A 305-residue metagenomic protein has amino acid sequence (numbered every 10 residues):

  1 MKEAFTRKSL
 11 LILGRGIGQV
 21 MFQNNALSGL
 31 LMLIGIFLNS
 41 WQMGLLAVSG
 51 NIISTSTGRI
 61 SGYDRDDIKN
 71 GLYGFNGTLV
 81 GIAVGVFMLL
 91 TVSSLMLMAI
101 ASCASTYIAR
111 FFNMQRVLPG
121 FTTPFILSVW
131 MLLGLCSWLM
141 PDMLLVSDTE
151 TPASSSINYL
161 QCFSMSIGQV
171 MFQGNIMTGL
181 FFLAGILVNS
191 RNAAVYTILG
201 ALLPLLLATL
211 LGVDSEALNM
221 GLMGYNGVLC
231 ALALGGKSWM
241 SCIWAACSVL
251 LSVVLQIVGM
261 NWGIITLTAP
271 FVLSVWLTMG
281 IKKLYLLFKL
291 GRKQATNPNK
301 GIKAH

Functional and structural regions predicted by a protein language model:
M1-Y63, M165-Q173, M177-N189, L205-T209 (+3 more regions): N-terminal signal-anchor module of multipass membrane proteins
I53-D66, A104-Q115, F181-N189, C230-G235: C-terminal ends of transmembrane helices
T55-S56, T106-Y107, S128-G134, L202-L210 (+2 more regions): Aromatic-anchored segments of alpha-helical transmembrane domains
D64-L79, V117-P119, A194-V195, L199 (+2 more regions): Short, non-helical or kinked segments that cap or interrupt transmembrane helices
N70-E150: Membrane-interface helix-loop-helix junctions at boundaries between adjacent transmembrane segments
L95-M96, R116-P124, M220-Y225, N261-S274: Loop-to-transmembrane alpha-helix initiation sites
A101, P124-S128, Y196-P204, C242-V253 (+1 more regions): Central hydrophobic cores of alpha-helical transmembrane segments in multi-pass integral membrane proteins
G120-T178, N299-A304: Long hydrophobic alpha-helical segments that form multi-pass transmembrane helix bundles in integral membrane proteins
